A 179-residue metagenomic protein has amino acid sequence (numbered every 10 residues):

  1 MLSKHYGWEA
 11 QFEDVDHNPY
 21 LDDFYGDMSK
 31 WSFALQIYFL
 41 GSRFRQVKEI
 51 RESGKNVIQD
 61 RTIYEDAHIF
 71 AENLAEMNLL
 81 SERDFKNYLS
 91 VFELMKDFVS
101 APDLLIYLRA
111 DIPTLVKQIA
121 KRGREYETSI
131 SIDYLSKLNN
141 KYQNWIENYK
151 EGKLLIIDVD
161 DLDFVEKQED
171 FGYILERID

Functional and structural regions predicted by a protein language model:
M1: Phosphate-binding Walker
K4-S42: Conserved substrate/cofactor phosphate-moiety recognition/catalytic segment in nucleotide-dependent phosphotransferases
W8, V99-L104, K150-K153: Short glycine-/polar-rich loops that comprise or flank the Walker A/P-loop and associated switch/sensor motifs
Q11, Q59, L104-I106, L155-I157: Hydrophobic/aromatic beta-strand patches that form the interior of the parallel beta-sheet core in alpha/beta enzyme
V15-H17, I63-E65, A110-L115, D161-F164: Conserved nucleotide-binding/hydrolysis micro-motifs of P-loop NTPases
W31-S100: Glycine-rich phosphate-binding loop used to anchor ATP phosphates in small-molecule kinases, encompassing both
I69-K141: A glycine- and Lys/Arg-enriched "phosphate-lid" helix/loop adjacent to the NTP-binding pocket of small-molecule kinases
V116-D179: NTP-dependent small-molecule kinase module
